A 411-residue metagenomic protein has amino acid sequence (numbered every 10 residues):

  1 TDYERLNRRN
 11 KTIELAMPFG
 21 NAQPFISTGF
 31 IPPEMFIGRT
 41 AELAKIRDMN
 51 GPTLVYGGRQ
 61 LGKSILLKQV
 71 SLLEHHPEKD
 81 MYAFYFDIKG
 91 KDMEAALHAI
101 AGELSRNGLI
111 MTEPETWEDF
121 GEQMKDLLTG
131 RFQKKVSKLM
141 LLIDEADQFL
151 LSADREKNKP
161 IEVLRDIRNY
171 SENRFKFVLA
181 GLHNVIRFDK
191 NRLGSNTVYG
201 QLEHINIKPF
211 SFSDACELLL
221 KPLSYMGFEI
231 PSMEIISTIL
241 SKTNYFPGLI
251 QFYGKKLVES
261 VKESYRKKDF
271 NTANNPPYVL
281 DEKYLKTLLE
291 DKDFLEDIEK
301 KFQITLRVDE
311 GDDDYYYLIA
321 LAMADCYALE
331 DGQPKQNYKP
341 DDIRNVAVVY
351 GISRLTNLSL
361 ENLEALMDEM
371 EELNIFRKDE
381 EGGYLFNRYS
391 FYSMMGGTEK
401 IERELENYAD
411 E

Functional and structural regions predicted by a protein language model:
R8-G58, I65-L73: Walker A/P-loop-proximal flanking segment of P-loop NTPase domains
I31, M35-G38, S232-M233, Y245 (+2 more regions): Winged-helix-like regulatory helical subdomains adjacent to P-loop NTPase cores
D80-E113, D126: Conserved NTP-binding/hydrolysis module of P-loop NTPases
T116, F120, E229-K242: Short conserved motifs of the RecA-like P-loop NTPase core
D119-N184, D189-S195, G397-T398: Conserved Walker B catalytic segment
N206-I235, Y253: Conserved small helical "lid"/interfacial subdomain of P-loop NTPases
R354-L373: Short amphipathic alpha-helical interaction segments
S390-E411: Short, amphipathic alpha-helical interaction segments positioned at domain boundaries
